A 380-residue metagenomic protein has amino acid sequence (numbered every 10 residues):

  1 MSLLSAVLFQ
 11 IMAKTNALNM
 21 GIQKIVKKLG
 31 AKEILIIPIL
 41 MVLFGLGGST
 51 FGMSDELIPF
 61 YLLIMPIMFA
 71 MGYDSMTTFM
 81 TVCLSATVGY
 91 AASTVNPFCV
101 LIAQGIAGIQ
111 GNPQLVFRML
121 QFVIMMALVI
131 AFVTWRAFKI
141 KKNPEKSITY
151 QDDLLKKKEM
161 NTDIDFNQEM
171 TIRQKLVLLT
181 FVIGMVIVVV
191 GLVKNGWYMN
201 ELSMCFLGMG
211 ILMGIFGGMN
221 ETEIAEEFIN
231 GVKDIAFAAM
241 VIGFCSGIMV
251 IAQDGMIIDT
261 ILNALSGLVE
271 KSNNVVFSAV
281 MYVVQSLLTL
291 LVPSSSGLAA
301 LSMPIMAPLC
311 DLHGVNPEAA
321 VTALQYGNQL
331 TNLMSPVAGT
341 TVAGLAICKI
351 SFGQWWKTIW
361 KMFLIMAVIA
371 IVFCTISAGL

Functional and structural regions predicted by a protein language model:
M1-N19, W197-T260: Core transmembrane alpha-helical segments of multi-pass membrane transporters/permeases
S2-Q10, L43-G47, G89, Q121-R136 (+5 more regions): Hydrophobic core segments of alpha-helical transmembrane domains in multi-pass membrane transport and ion-translocation
L3, K32-L63, G243-A252, L268-P308 (+1 more regions): Hydrophobic alpha-helical transmembrane segments of multi-pass integral membrane proteins, predominantly secondary
F9-N19, G48-P59, Y90-N96, F237 (+4 more regions): Short helix-coil transition sites and intra-membrane helix breaks within transmembrane domains of multi-pass
M20-G30, P66-A70, E226-D234, N263-E270 (+2 more regions): Short amphipathic alpha-helical coupling elements at transmembrane boundaries
E33-G48, Y73-A91, N274-T289, H313-M334: Alpha-helical transmembrane segments of multi-pass membrane proteins
Y61, M65-Q151, N167-Q168, I172-K175 (+2 more regions): Membrane-core helix-loop-helix motifs of multi-pass transport proteins
L115-E227, I347, Q354, G379: Long, contiguous bundles of hydrophobic transmembrane helices that form the permeation core of multi-pass
